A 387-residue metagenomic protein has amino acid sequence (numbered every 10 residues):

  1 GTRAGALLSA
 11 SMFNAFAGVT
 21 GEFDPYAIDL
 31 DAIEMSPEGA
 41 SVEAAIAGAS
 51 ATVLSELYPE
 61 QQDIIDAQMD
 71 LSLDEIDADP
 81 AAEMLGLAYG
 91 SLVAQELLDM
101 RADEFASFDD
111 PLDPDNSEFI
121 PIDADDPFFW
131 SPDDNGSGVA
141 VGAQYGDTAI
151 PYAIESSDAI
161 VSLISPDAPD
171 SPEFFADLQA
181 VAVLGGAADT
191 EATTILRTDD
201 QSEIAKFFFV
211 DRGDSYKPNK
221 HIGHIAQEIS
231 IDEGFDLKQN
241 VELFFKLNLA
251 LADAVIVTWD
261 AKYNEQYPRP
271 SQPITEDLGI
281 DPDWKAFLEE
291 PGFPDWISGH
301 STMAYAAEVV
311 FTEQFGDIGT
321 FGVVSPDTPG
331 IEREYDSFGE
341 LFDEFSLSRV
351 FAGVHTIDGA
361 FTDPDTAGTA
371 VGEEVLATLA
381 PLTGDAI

Functional and structural regions predicted by a protein language model:
G1-I387: Acidic/polar surface patches and capping/hinge elements
